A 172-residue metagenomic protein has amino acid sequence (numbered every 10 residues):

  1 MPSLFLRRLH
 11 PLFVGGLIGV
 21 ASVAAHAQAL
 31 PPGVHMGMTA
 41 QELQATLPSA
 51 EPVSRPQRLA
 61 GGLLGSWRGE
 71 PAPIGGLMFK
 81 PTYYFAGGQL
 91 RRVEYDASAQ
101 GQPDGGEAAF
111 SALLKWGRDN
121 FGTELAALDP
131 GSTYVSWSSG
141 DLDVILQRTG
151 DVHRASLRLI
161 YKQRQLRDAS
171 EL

Functional and structural regions predicted by a protein language model:
M1-G16: Bacterial N-terminal signal peptides that target proteins for export
V14-G19, L30: Generic short amphipathic/hydrophobic targeting helices enriched at N-termini, encompassing Sec-type signal peptides
V20-A24: N-terminal signal peptide c-region/cleavage motif recognized by signal peptidases
A27-L64, R92, D96-L172: Non-cytosolic coordination micro-motifs
I74-M78: Amphipathic hydrophobic-ligand
F79-Y84, V144-R148: Hydrophobic/aromatic beta-strand elements that line small-molecule binding cavities or substrate pockets in beta-rich
